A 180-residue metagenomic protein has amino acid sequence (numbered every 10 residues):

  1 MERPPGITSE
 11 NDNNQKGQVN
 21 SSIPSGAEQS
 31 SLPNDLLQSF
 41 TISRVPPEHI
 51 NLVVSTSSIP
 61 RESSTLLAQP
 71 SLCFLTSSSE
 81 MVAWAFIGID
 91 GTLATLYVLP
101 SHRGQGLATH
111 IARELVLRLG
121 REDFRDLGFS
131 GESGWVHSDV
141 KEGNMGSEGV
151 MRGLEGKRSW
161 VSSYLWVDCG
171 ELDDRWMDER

Functional and structural regions predicted by a protein language model:
M1-L37, S163-R175: Acyl-donor-binding surface of acyltransferase catalytic domains
F40-N51: A short beta-loop-alpha structural element at the N-terminal edge of CoA-dependent acyl/N-acetyltransferase catalytic
V53-L67: Short, basic/aromatic recognition patches
A68-A83: Conserved beta-hairpin
I87-L96: A conserved beta-turn-beta hairpin within the catalytic core of GNAT-like acetyltransferases that forms part
L96-G104: A short, internal acetyl-CoA/4′-phosphopantetheine-binding micro-motif in the GNAT/acyltransferase core
G104-D126, E148-G149, G153: Conserved acetyl-CoA-binding loop-helix of GNAT-fold acetyltransferases
D123-W160, W176-E179: Conserved active-site alpha-helix within GNAT-family acetyltransferase domains
